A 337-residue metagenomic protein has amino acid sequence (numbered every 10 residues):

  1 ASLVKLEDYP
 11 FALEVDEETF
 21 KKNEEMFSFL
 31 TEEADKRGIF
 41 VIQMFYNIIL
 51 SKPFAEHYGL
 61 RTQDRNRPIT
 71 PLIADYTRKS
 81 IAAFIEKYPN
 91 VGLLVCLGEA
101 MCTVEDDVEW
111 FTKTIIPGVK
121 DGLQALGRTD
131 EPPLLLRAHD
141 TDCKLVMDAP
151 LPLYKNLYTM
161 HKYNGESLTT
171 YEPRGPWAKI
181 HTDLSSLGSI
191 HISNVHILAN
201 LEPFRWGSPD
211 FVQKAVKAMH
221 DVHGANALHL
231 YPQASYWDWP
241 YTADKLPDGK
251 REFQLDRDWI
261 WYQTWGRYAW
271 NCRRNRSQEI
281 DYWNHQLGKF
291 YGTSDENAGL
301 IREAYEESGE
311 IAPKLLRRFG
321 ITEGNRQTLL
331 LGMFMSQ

Functional and structural regions predicted by a protein language model:
A1-D8, F29: Catalytic domains of carbohydrate-active enzymes, especially glycoside hydrolases
L13-F29, D35-R37, A55, G59-E296 (+3 more regions): Catalytic-core regions of glycoside hydrolase
L30, V41-Q43: Short tryptophan-centered beta-strand motifs in secreted/extracellular beta-sheet-rich domains of glycan-recognition
F45-L50: Short glycine-enriched loops at secondary-structure junctions
N297-A304, T322-N325: Short glycine-rich, low-complexity/disordered patches
A304-A312: Short amphipathic alpha-helical coiled-coil/interface segments
I311, L315-Q337: Long mid-to-C-terminal assembly/interaction modules of large eukaryotic proteins
